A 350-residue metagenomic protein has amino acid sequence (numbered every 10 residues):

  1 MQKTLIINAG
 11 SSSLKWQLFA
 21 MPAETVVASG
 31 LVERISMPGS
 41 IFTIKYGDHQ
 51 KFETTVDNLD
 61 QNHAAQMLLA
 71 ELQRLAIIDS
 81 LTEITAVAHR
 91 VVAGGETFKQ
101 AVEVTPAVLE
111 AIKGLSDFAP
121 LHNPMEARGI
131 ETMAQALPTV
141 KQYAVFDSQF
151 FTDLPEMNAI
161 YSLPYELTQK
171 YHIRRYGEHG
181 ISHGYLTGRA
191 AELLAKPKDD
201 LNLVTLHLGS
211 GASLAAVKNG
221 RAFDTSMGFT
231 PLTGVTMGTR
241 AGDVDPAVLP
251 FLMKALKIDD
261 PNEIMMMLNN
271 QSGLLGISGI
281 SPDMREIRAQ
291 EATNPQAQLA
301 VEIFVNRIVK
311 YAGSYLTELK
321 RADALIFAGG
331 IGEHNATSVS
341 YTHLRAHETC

Functional and structural regions predicted by a protein language model:
T4, S13-N58, G228: Short glycine-rich, Thr/Ser-proximal phosphate-binding strand/loop in the N-terminal lobe of ATP-dependent enzymes
E71-I84, L193-P197, A312-D323: Phosphate/pyrophosphate-binding loops at sites that engage ATP/ADP/AMP, CoA/4′-phosphopantetheine, polyphosphate
L72-H122, K141-Y143, Q149-N158: Short beta-strand-loop/turn "lid" adjacent to the catalytic site in phosphate-handling enzymes
D153-L252: Glycine-rich phosphate-binding loop of actin/hexokinase-like ATP-binding domains
M266, G273-I277, M284-E318: Adenine-nucleotide phosphate-binding core of ATP-dependent small-molecule kinases
D323-Y341: Glycine-rich phosphate-binding loops at beta-strand->alpha-helix junctions
H343, C350: Single conserved hydrophobic/aromatic residue that forms the stacking wall/gate of nucleotide- or nucleobase-binding
